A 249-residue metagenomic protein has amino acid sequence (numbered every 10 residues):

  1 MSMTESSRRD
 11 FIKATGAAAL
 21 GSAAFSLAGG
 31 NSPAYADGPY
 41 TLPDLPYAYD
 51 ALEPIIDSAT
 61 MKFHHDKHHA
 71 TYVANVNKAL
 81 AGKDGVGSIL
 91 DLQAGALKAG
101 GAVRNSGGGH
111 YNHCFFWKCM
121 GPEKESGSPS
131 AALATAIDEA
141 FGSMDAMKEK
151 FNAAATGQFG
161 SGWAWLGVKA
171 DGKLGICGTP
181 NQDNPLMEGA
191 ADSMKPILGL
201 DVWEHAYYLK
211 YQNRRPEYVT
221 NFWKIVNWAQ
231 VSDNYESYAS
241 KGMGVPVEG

Functional and structural regions predicted by a protein language model:
S2-S22: N-terminal secretory signal peptides and thylakoid transit peptides that target proteins across membranes
S26-I56: C-terminal segment of N-terminal export signals and the immediately downstream linker at the start of the mature
L42, H69, H110, L166 (+2 more regions): Divalent metal-coordination and catalytic microenvironments
E53, Q93-K98, E188-G189: Acidic/His metal-coordination segments adjacent to aromatic residues that form catalytic metal sites in metalloenzymes
S58-K62, G100-G101: Second-shell loop/turn segments in exported
K67, V73, N77-G87, L92-C177: All-alpha RGS (Regulator of G-protein Signaling) helical domain and cognate RGS-like helical scaffolds
A153-Q212, Y218-V226: An amphipathic alpha-helical core segment
P216-G249: N-terminal targeting pre-sequences for secretion and organelle import
